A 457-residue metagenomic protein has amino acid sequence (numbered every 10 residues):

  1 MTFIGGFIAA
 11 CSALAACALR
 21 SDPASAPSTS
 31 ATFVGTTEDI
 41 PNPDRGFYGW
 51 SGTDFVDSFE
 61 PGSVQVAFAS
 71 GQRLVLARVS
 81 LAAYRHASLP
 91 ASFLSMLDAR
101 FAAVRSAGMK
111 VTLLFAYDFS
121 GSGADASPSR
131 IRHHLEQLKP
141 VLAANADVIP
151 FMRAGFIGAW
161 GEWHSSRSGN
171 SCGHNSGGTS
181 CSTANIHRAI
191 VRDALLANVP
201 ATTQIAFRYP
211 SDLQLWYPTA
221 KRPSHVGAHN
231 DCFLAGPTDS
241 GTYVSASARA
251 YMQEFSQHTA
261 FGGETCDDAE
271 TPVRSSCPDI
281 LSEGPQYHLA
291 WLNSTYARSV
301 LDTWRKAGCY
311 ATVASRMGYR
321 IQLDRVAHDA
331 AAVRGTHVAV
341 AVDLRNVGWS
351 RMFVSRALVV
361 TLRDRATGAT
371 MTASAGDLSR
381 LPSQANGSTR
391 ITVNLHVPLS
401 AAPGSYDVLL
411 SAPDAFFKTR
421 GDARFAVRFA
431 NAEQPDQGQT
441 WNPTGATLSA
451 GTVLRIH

Functional and structural regions predicted by a protein language model:
T2-A15: Bacterial N-terminal signal peptides
S12-T32: Bacterial Sec-dependent N-terminal signal peptides
S28-R73, R78-S80: Boundary/entry segment of secreted carbohydrate-active catalytic domains
P61-D118, P128-I131, T203: Aromatic-lined substrate-binding rim segments of carbohydrate-active enzymes
F93-S106, A126-R153, A184-N198: An active-site-proximal structural segment forming one wall of the substrate-binding cleft that immediately precedes
F151-G158, E162, S166-A297: Catalytic-core regions of glycoside hydrolase
S276-H328: Catalytic cores of secreted or luminal carbohydrate-active enzymes
A314-H457: Extracellular/luminal regions of secreted and cell-surface proteins that mediate adhesion/ECM remodeling
